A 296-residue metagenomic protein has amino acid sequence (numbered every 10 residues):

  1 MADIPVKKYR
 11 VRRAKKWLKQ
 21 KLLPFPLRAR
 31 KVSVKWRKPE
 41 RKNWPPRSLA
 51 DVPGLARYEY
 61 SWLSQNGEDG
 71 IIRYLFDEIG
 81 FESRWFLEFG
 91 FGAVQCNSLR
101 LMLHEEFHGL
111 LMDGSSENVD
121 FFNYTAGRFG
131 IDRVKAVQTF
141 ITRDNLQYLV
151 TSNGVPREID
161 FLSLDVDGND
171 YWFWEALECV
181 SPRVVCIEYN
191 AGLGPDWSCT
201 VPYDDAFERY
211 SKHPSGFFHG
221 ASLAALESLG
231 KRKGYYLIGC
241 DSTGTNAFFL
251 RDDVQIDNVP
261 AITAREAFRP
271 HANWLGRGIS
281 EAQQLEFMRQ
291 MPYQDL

Functional and structural regions predicted by a protein language model:
M1-E59: Membrane-proximal basic amphipathic "stem/tether" segments
V34-G80, F86-L87, L149, D196-L296: Rossmann-like AdoMet/SAM-dependent catalytic core
A56-S152, P156-R157, F161-L164, A191: SAM cofactor-binding core of SAM-dependent methyltransferases, primarily the Rossmann-like beta-alpha-beta module
E88, L111, S163, V184-E188 (+2 more regions): A structural signal for short, well-ordered beta-strand segments and their strand-loop junctions that often border
H104-E105, V180, K233: Short, structured coil segments at secondary-structure junctions
F122, V150, F173-L177, F249: Hydrophobic packing residues within well-ordered alpha-helices of enzyme cores
R133-K135, W172-S211: A short alpha/beta connector and helix-capping loop motif
S163-F173: Active-site glycine- and acidic-residue-rich loops that bind and position anionic ligands or nucleotide-like cofactors
